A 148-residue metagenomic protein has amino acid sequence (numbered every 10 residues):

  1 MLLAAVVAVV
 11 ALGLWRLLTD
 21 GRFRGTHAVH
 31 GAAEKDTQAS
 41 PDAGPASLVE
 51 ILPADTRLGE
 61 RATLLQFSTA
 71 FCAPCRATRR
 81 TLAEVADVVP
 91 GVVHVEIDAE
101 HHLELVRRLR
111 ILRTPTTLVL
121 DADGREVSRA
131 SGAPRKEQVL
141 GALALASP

Functional and structural regions predicted by a protein language model:
M1-A46: N-terminal targeting signals for export/organelle localization
P41-A62: A short beta-strand-turn-helix
L58-C72: Short active-site neighborhood of thiol/selenol oxidoreductases, capturing the structured segment around
C72-C75, T117: The canonical Cys-X-X-Cys-His
R76-D87: Typically the conserved alpha-helix immediately C-terminal to a functionally engaged Cys/Sec in thioredoxin-like
V89-E104: Thiol-based oxidoreductase modules, predominantly thioredoxin-like and allied folds used for disulfide exchange
R110-L118: Structural micro-motif
V119-P148: Non-catalytic, surface beta->alpha helical segment in thiol-disulfide oxidoreductase systems
